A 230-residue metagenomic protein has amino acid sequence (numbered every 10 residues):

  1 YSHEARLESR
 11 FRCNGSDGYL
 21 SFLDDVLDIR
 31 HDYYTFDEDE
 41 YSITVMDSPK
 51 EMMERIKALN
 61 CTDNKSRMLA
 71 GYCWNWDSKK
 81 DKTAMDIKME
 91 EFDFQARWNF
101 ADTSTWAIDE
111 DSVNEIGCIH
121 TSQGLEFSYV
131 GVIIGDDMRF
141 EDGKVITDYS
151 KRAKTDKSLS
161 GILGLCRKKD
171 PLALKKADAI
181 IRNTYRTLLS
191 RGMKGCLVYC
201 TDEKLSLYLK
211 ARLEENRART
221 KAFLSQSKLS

Functional and structural regions predicted by a protein language model:
H3-S21, V26-K144: Conserved helicase/translocase motor-coupling segment
F36-E40, F100-S104, S160-R167, S227-S230: Short C-terminal domain-edge/linker segments immediately following a structured domain
E110-K221: C-terminal accessory regions
A218-S230: Acidic, low-complexity intrinsically disordered tails
